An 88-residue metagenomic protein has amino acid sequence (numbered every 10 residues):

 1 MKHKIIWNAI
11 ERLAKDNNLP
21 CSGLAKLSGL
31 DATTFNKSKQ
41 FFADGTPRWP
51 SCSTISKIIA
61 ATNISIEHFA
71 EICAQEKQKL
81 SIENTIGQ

Functional and structural regions predicted by a protein language model:
M1-K26: A short, Lys/Arg-rich alpha-helix, primarily the initiator
L13, L27, K37-S38, I72: Residues in the recognition helix of alpha-helical DNA-binding motifs
P20, D31-T34, S51, S65: Short coil turns linking two alpha-helices in DNA-binding domains
G29-R48: Recognition helix of helix-turn-helix/homeodomain-like DNA-binding domains that insert into the DNA major groove
A43-A60: Short, basic-rich loop-to-helix N-cap that marks the start of a DNA-contacting helix
A60, E67-Q88: Short, charged recognition helix plus adjacent turn of helix-turn-helix-like nucleic-acid-binding domains
